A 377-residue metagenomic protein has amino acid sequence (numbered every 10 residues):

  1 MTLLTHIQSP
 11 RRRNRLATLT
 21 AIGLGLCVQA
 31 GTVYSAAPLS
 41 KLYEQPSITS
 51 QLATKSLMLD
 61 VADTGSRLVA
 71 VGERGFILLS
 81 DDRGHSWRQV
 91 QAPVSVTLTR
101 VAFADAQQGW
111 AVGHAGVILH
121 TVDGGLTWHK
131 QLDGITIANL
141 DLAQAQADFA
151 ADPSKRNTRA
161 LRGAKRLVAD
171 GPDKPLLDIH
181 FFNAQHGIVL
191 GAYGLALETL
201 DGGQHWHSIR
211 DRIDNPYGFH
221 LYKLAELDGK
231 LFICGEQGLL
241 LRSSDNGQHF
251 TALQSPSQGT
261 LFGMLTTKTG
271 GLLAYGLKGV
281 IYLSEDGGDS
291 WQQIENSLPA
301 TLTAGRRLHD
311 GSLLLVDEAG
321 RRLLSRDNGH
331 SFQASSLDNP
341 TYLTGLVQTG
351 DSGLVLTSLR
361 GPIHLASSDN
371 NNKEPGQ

Functional and structural regions predicted by a protein language model:
T2, V33-Q377: Residue-level hotspots at or immediately adjacent to binding/recognition sites across diverse folds
L4-T20: Bacterial N-terminal signal peptides that target proteins for export
G25-A30: N-terminal signal peptide c-region/cleavage motif recognized by signal peptidases
